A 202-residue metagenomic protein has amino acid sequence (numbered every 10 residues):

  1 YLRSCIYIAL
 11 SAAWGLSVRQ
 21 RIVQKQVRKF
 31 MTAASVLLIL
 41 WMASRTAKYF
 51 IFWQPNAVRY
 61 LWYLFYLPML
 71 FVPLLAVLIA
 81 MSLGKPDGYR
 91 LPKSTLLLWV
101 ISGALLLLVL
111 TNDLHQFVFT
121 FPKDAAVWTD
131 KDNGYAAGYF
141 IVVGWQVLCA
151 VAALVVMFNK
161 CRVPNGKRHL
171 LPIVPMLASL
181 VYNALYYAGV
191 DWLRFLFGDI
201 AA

Functional and structural regions predicted by a protein language model:
Y1-I8, L107-V156, Y182-F195: Extracellular-loop-to-transmembrane junctions of the mid-late helices
L2-P55, L61-L78, L97-Q116, P172-A188: Hydrophobic alpha-helical transmembrane segments of multi-pass membrane proteins
S11-S17, L75-S82, F140-P164: Alpha-helical transmembrane segments in multipass membrane proteins, preferentially the mid-helix core
V18-M31, M81-T95, V156-H169: Membrane-interface helix-boundary motifs at transmembrane edges
I22-V23, F50-A57, G84-G88, D113-F121 (+3 more regions): Transmembrane helix-loop junctions in multipass membrane proteins, especially transporters and channels
Q26, F30, P55-L61, T129-G138 (+1 more regions): Short juxtamembrane and helix-loop transition motifs at transmembrane-helix boundaries in membrane proteins
P55-Y66, A125-K131, W192-A201: Non-cytosolic membrane-interface motifs at loop->transmembrane helix junctions
V155-A202: Interfacial "cap-and-anchor" motif at the non-cytosolic start of specific transmembrane alpha-helices
